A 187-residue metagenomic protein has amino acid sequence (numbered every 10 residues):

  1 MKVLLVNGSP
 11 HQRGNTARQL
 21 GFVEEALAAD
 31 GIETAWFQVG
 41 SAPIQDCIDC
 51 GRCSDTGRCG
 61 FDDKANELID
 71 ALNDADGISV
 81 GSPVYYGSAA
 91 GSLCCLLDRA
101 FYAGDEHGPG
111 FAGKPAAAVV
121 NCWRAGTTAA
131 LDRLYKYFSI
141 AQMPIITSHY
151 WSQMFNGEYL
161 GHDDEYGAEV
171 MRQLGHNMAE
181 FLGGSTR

Functional and structural regions predicted by a protein language model:
K2-I32: N-terminal beta1-alpha1 ligand-phosphate binding loop
E24, A29, E67, S139 (+1 more regions): Glycine-rich phosphate/pyrophosphate-binding loop and the adjoining helix
I32-A42: A short beta-strand-loop structural module common to alpha/beta enzyme folds
A42-L72: Cysteine-cluster motifs in flexible loop/terminal segments that predominantly coordinate metals
G51-D55, D98, D164-E165: Short, hinge-like loop/turn segments at secondary-structure boundaries
G60-Y150: Helix-loop-strand module that forms the ligand-binding subsite of alpha/beta enzymes
